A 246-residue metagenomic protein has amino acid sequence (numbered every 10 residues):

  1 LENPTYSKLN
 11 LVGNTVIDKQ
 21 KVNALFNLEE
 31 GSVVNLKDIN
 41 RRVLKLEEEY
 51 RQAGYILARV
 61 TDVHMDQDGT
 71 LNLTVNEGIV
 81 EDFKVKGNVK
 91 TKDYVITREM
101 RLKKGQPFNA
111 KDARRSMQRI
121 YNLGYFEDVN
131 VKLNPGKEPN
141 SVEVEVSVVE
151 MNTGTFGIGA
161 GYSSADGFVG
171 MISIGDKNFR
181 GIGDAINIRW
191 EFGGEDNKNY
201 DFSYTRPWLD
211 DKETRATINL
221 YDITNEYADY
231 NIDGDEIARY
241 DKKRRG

Functional and structural regions predicted by a protein language model:
L1-K37, T61-A113, N134-G170, K177 (+2 more regions): Periplasmic POTRA and POTRA-like interaction domains that precede and scaffold membrane channels/assemblies
D38-L57, D112-E127: Amphipathic, non-transmembrane alpha-helical segments in extracytoplasmic/periplasmic proteins
R42-L46, R51-Y55, T70, N76-E77 (+6 more regions): Short beta-strand/helix segments in adaptor/scaffold domains that form protein-protein interfaces within large
K90, N109-G246: Gram-negative/organellar outer-membrane beta-barrel architecture
